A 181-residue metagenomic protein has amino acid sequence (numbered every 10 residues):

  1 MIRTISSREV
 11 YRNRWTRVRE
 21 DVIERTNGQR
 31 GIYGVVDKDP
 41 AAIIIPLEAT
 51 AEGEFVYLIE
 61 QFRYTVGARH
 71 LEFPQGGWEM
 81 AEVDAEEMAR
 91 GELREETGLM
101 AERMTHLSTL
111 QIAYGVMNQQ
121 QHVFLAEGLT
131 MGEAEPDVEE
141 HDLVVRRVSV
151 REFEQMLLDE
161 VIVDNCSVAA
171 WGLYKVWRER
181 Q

Functional and structural regions predicted by a protein language model:
I2-S6, R69, G115-M117, E139-Q181: Nudix hydrolase/Nudix homology domain
R3-T4, M100-L107: A short coil-to-beta-strand element that immediately follows conserved catalytic motifs
S6-I45, A51: Acidic, metal-coordinating catalytic segment for phosphate/diphosphate chemistry, firing primarily on the Nudix
E9-N13, Y64, L110-H122: Acidic pyrophosphate-coordinating catalytic loop
R17-D21, G31, F55, R69 (+1 more regions): Short beta-strand micro-motifs in enzyme catalytic cores
E20-V22, P46-E48, L125-E127, R147-S149: Short, well-ordered beta-strand micro-motif
V22-N27, A113-E133: Active-site-adjacent beta-strand/loop module that shapes the phosphate/pyrophosphate-binding cleft
Y33-D39, I45, E52-G91, E139: Conserved Nudix-box catalytic region and its N-terminal flanking loop in Nudix hydrolases and closely related
